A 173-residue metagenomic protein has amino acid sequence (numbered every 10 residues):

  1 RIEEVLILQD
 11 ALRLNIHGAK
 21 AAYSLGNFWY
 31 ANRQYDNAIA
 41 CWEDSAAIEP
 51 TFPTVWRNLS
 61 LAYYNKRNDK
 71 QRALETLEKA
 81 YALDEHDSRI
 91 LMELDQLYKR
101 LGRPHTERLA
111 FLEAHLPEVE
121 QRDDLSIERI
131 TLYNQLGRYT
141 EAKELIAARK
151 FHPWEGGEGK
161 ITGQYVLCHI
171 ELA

Functional and structural regions predicted by a protein language model:
E4, A38, A73, E107-R108 (+1 more regions): Single-residue signature of alpha-solenoid repeat helices
A19-K20, P53-T54, S88-R89, D123-D124 (+2 more regions): Helix-start (N-cap) detector for alpha-helical repeat units in TPR-like alpha-solenoids, especially tetratricopeptide
K20-N27, T54-L61, M92, Q96: Conserved alpha-helical positions within TPR/SEL1-like repeat arrays
S24, N58, E93, E128 (+2 more regions): Canonical tetratricopeptide repeat
Y30, Y64-N65, K99, N134 (+1 more regions): Position-specific recognition of the canonical hydrophobic site in helix A of tetratricopeptide repeat
R33, R67-N68, G102-R103, G137: Residue-level detector of the short coil/turn that links helix A to helix B within each tetratricopeptide repeat
